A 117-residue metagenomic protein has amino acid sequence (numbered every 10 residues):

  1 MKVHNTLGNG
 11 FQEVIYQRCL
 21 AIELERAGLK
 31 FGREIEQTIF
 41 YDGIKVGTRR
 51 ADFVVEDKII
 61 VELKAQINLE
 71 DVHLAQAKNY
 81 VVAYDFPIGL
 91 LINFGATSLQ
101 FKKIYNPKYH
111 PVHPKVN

Functional and structural regions predicted by a protein language model:
M1-K30, L99, Y105-N117: Solvent-exposed, charged helical/coil patches that constitute nucleic-acid or partner-interaction surfaces
G8, F31, A51-L69, Y80: Conserved catalytic cores of phosphodiester-cleaving nucleases, focusing on short active-site segments
A27-G43: A short acidic/basic microdomain associated with nuclease active sites
G32, K45-G47, D85: Short solvent-exposed loop/turn micro-motifs enriched in small/polar/acidic residues
G47-T48, L74: Structural motif corresponding to alpha-helix initiation and N-cap regions
R49-A51, L99: Change "...and in nucleic-acid phosphodiester-cleaving endonucleases..." to "...and in nucleic-acid processing enzymes
K64-V116: Nucleic-acid nuclease catalytic cores
